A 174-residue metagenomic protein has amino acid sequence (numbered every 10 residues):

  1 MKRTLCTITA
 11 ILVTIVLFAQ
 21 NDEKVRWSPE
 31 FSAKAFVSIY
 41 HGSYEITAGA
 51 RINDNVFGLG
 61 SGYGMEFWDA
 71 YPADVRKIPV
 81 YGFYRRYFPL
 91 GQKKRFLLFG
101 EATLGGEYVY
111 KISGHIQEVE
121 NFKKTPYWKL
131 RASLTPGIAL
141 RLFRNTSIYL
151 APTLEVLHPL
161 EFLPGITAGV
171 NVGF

Functional and structural regions predicted by a protein language model:
M1-R26: Cleavable N-terminal export/targeting peptides
R3-T4, A35, R86-Y87: Hydrophobic alpha-helical segments, especially transmembrane helices and their immediate juxtamembrane helical caps
A19-E66, Y71, N171-G173: Short glycine/proline- and aromatic-enriched beta-strand/turn motifs that initiate or cap beta-hairpins
S28-E30, H41-S43, K77-Y81, K129-S133 (+1 more regions): Transmembrane beta-barrel architecture of outer-membrane proteins
S28-S32, Q117-F122, P152-T153: Extracytoplasmic loops and strand-loop junctions of Gram-negative outer membrane beta-barrel proteins
G49-T135, L140-I148, F174: Gram-negative (and chloroplast) outer-membrane scaffold detector with strong preference for beta-barrel transmembrane
E155-L160: Short, exposed beta-strand-loop hairpins at the edges of beta-sheets in extracellular/periplasmic proteins
E161-F174: Outer-membrane beta-barrel "beta-signal"
